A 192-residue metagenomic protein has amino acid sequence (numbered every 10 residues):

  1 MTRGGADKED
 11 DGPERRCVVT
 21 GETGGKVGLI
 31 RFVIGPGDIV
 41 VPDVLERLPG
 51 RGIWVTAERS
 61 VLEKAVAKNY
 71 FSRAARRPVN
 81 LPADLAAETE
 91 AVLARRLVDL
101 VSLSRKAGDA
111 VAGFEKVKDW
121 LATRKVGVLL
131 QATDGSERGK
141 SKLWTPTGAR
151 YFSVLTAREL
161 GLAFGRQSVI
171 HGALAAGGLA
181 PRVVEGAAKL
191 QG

Functional and structural regions predicted by a protein language model:
M1-R77: N-terminal cysteine/histidine-rich coordination modules
P13, G52, A67, L93 (+6 more regions): Helical mechanochemical/support elements of P-loop NTPase systems and associated helical scaffolds
R16-V19, K125, S141-T147: Short helix-coil boundary/hinge micro-motifs
G24, S60-L62, D134-E137, R158-E159 (+1 more regions): Conserved nucleotide-binding/hydrolysis micro-motifs of P-loop NTPases
R51-G52, A107-G108, K125-V128, T147-R150 (+1 more regions): Short active-site oxyanion
S60-S136: Extended interfacial segments that mediate partner engagement and assembly in macromolecular machines
S136-E137, T145-T147, Y151: C-terminal cap of thioredoxin/glutaredoxin-like
G148-Q191: Short basic, glycine-rich beta-strand/loop surfaces that mediate nucleic-acid
